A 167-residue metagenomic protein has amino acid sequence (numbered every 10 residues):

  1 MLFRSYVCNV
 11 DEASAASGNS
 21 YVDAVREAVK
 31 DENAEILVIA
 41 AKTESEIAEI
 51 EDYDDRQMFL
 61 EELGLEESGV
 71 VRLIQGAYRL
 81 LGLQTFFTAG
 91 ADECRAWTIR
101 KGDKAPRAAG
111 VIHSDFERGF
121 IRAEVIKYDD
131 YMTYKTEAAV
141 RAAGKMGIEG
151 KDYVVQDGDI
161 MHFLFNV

Functional and structural regions predicted by a protein language model:
M1-L2: Short, small-residue-biased leader/transition segments that mark boundaries at the very start of proteins
S5: Hydrophobic "anchor" residues on beta-strands that sit immediately upstream of conserved functional sites
D11-G90: Canonical P-loop GTPase G-domain recognition
A41-I50, E93-H162: Nucleotide-binding motor/catalytic cores of P-loop/tubulin-like NTPases across gene-expression machines
F165-N166: Short, surface-exposed secondary-structure boundary micro-motifs
